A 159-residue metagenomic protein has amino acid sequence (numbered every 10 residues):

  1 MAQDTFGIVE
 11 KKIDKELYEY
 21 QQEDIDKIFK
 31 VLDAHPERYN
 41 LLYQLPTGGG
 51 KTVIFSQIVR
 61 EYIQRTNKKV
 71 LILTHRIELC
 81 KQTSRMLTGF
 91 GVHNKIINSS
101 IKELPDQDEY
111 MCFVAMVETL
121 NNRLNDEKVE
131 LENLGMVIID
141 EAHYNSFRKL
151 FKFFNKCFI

Functional and structural regions predicted by a protein language model:
A2-Q44: Conserved pre-motif I regulatory segment
D26, K81, N122, R148: Alpha-helical elements of the RecA-like P-loop NTPase motor core of helicases
I28, I54-Y62, F153: Hydrophobic residues on the short alpha-helix immediately C-terminal to a glycine-rich phosphate/catalytic loop
H35-V59: Walker A/P-loop
T52-I54, I63-G89: Conserved Walker A/P-loop ATP-binding site and its immediately adjacent core in helicase/helicase-like ATPase domains
K68-K69, D108-C112, N133-M136, F158-I159: Loop/turn-to-beta-strand initiation segments
L87-D126: Inter-Walker segment of RecA-like/P-loop motor cores
V117-T119, E127-I159: SF2 helicase catalytic motif II
